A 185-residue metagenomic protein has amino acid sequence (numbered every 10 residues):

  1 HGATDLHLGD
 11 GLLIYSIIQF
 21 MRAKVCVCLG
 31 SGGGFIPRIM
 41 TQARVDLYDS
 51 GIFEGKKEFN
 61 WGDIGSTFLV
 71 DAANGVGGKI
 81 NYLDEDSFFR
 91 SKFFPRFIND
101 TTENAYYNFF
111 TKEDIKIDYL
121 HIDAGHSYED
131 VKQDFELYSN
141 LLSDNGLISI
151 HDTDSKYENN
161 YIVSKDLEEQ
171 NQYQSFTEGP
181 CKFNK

Functional and structural regions predicted by a protein language model:
A3-D5, Y15-K185: S-adenosylmethionine/decaboxylated-SAM
L6-D10: N-terminal pre-P-loop "Q-motif" helix
